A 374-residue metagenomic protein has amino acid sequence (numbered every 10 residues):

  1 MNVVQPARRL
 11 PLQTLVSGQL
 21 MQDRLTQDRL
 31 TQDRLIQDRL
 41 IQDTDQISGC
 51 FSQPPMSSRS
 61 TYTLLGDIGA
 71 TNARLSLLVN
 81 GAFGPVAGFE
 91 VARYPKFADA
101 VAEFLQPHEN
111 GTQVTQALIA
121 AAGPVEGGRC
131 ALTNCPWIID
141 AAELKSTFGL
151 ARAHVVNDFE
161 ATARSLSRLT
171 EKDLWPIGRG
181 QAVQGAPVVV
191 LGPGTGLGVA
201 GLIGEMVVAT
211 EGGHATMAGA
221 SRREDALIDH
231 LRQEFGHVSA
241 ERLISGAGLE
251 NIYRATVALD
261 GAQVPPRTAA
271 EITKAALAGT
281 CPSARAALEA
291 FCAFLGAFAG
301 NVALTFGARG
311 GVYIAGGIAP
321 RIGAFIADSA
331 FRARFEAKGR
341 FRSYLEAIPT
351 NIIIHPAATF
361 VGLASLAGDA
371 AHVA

Functional and structural regions predicted by a protein language model:
M1-L12: Extreme N-terminal basic, low-complexity initiation segments that serve as generic localization/processing leaders
P6, L20, P54: Cationic, low-complexity basic patches in intrinsically disordered or flexible, solvent-exposed regions
P11, G49-E109, Q113, A226-A374: ATP-binding/phosphotransfer module of carbohydrate and carboxylate kinases, centering on a glycine-rich
L20-Q42: Long, intrinsically disordered low-complexity tandem-repeat segments
T63-D67, Q116-L118, H154, V188-G192 (+1 more regions): Short glycine-aspartate micro-motif
H108-V155, E160-D173, V190, A319-A324: Short beta-strand-loop/turn "lid" adjacent to the catalytic site in phosphate-handling enzymes
R152-V183, R267-C292, A297: ATP-dependent carbohydrate kinase catalytic cores
D173-A240, G323-A324, A330-E336, R340-L345: Glycine-rich phosphate-binding loop of actin/hexokinase-like ATP-binding domains
